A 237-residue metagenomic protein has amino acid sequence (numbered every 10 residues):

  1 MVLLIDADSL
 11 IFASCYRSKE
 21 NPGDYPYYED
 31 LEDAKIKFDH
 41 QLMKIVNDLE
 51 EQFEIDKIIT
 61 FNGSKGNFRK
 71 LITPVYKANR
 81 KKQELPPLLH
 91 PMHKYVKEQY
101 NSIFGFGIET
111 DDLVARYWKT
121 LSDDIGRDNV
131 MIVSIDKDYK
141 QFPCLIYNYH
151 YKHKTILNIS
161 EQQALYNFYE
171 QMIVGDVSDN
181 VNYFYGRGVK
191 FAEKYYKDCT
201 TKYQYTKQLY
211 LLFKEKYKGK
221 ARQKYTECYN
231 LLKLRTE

Functional and structural regions predicted by a protein language model:
M1-K57, K70-L71: Non-catalytic, usually N-terminal nucleic-acid engagement modules in DNA/RNA processing proteins
D8-I11, S64-F68, K137-K140: Short, solvent-exposed loop/turn segments at secondary-structure junctions
A13-R17, F68-P74, Q141-L145, E193: A short acidic (Asp/Glu
F53, A78-E237: Extended two-metal-dependent nuclease catalytic cores across DNA- and RNA-processing enzymes
I59-N62: Short internal beta-strands
